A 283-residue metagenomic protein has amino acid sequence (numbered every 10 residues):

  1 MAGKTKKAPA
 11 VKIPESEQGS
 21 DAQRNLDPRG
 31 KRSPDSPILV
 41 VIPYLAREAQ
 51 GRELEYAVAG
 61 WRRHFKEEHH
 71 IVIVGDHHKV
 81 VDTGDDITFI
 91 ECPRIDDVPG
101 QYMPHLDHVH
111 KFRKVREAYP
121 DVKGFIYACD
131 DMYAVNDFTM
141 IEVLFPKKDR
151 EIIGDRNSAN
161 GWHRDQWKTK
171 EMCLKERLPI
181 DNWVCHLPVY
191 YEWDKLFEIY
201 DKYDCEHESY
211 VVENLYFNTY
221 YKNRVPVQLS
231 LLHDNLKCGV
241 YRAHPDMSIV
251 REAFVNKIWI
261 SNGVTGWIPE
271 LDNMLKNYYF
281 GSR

Functional and structural regions predicted by a protein language model:
I13, G19-R52: N-proximal low-complexity "stem/linker" segments adjacent to membrane-targeting elements
G60-E68: Short, acidic, metal-binding catalytic loop of nucleotide-sugar glycosyltransferases
E68-H78: Short beta-strand/loop segment that forms part of the nucleotide-sugar
V81-P120: Active-site-proximal specificity loops/subdomain of glycosyltransferases
K123-Y133: Short beta-strand-to-loop acidic/aromatic patch adjacent to the donor-nucleotide binding site
N136-R164: Conserved donor-nucleotide/metal-binding helix-loop-beta segment in metal-dependent transferases, i.e., the alpha-helix
D165-I258: Catalytic core and acceptor-binding pocket of nucleotide-sugar-dependent glycosyltransferases
V240-R283: Long, low-complexity C-terminal extensions of enzymes
